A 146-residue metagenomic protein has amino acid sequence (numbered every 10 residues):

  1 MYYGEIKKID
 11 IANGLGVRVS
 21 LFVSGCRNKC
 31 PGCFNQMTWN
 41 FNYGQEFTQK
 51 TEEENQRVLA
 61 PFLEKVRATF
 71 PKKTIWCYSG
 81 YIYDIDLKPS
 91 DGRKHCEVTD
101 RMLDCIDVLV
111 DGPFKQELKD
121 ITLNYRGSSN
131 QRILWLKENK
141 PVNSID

Functional and structural regions predicted by a protein language model:
M1-G4, V17-R18, R27, N35-R93 (+2 more regions): Conserved Radical SAM active-site core
M1-K8, L109: N-terminal "domain-start" segment that seeds a small globular fold
I11-G14: Short glycine/serine/proline-enriched coil/turn segments at secondary-structure junctions
S24: Sequence context surrounding c-type heme c attachment/ligation sites in exported
P31, Y43, K119: Glycine/Thr-rich phosphate-binding loops of Rossmann-like dinucleotide-binding domains
D100-D146: Classical nucleotidyltransferase
